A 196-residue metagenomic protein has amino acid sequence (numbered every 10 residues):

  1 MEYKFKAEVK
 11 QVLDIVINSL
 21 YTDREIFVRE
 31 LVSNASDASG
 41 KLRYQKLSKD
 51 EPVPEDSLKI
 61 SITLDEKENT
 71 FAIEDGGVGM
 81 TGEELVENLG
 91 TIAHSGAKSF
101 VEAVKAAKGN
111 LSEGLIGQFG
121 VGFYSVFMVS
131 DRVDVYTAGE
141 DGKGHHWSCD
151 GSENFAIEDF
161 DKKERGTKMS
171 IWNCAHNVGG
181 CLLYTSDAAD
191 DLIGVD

Functional and structural regions predicted by a protein language model:
M1-I171: GHKL (Bergerat-fold) ATPase N-terminal catalytic module, capturing the glycine-rich phosphate-binding loop and acidic
V178-L183: Short, conserved charged micro-motifs
Y184-A189: Conserved small/polar residues in nucleotide/adenosyl-binding loops
V195-D196: Hydrophobic alpha-helical segments, chiefly the membrane-spanning helices and signal/signal-anchor peptides
